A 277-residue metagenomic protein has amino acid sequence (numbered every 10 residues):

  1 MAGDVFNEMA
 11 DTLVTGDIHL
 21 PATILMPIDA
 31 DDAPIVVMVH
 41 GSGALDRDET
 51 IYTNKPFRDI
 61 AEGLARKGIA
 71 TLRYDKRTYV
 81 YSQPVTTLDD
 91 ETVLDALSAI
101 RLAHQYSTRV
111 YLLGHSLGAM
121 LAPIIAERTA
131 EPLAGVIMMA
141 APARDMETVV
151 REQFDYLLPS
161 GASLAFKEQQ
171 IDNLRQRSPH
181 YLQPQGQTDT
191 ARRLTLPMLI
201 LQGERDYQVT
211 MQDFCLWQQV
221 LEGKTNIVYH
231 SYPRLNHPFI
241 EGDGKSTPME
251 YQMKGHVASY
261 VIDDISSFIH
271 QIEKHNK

Functional and structural regions predicted by a protein language model:
A2-A30: N-terminal cap/lid segment of alpha/beta-hydrolase-fold proteins
D29-D32, V36-G63: Short, surface-exposed "cap/lid" segments of acyl-processing enzymes
D59-Y81: Conserved alpha/beta-hydrolase
T86-Q105: Alpha/beta-hydrolase active-site loop
E131-L174: Hydrolase active-site cap/lid region
L194, I200-Q202: Short beta-strand/loop motif that positions the catalytic acidic residue of the alpha/beta-hydrolase fold
Y207-D213: Conserved alpha/beta-hydrolase "acid-adjacent" motif
P238, D243-K277: Catalytic active-site module of serine/aspartate enzymes centered on a nucleophile-bearing elbow/loop
